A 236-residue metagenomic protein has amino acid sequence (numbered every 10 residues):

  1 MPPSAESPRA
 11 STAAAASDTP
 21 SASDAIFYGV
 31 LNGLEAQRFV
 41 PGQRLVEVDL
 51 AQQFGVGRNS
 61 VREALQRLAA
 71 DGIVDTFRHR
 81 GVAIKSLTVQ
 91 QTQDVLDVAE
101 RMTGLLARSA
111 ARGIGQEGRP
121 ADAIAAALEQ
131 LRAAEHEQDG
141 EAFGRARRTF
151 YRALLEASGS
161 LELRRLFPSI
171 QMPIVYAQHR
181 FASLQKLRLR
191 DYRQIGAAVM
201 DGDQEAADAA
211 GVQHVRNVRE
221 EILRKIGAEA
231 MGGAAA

Functional and structural regions predicted by a protein language model:
M1-R112, L223-A236: Short linear motifs at protein or domain termini
P2, S183-A236: C-terminal regulatory/effector modules of DNA-binding transcriptional regulators
S21, A121-D122, S183-K186: Short helix-capping and inter-helix turn/linker motifs at the boundaries of alpha-helical repeat units
L34, A110, I114, E135 (+1 more regions): Hydrophobic residues in alpha-helical segments
T88, L96, F167, Q178 (+3 more regions): Short, flexible helix/strand-to-coil boundary loops that buttress conserved ligand/catalytic motifs in alpha/beta
A110-I114, S158, E162-L166, Q178-A182 (+2 more regions): Long, hydrophobic, amphipathic alpha-helical segments used as structural scaffolds
E117-H179, L189-A197, A206-R216: Conserved amphipathic alpha-helical segments that form helical-bundle/coiled-coil interaction surfaces
